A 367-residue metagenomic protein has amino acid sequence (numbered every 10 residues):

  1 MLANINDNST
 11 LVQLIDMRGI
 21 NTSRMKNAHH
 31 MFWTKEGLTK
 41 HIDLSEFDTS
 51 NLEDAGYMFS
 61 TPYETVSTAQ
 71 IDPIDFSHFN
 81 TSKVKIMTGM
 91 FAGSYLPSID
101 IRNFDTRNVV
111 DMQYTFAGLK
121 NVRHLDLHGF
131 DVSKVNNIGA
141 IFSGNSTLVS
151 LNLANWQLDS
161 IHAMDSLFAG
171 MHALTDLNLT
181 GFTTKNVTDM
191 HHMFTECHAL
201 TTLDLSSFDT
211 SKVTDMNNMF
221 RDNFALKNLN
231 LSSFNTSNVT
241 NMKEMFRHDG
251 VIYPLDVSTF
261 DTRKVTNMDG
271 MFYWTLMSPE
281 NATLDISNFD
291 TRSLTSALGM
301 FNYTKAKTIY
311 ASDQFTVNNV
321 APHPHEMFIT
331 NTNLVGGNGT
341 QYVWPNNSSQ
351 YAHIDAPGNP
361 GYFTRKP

Functional and structural regions predicted by a protein language model:
M1-P367: Negatively charged
